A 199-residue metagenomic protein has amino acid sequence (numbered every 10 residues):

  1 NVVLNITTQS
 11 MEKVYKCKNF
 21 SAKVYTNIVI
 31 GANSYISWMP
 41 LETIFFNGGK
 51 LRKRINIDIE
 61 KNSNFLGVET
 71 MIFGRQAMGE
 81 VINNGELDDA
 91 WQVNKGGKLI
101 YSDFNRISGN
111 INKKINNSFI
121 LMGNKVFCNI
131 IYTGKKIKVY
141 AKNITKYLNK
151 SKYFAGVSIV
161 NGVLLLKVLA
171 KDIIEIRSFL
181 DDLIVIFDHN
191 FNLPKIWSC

Functional and structural regions predicted by a protein language model:
N1, N33, E60-N62, K125: A generic structural motif
N1-A32, I36-E42, N47, V185: N-terminal, charged/glycine-rich beta-strand/loop interface patches
G31, D58-E60, V68, N94: Feature marks extracellular polysaccharide-active and adherence modules
L41-T43, V68-F73: Short, surface-exposed recognition loops or helix-turn segments adjacent to catalytic cores
M71, R75-S198: A structural signal for small-residue-enriched, beta-sheet-centric alpha/beta enzyme cores and oligomeric scaffold folds
